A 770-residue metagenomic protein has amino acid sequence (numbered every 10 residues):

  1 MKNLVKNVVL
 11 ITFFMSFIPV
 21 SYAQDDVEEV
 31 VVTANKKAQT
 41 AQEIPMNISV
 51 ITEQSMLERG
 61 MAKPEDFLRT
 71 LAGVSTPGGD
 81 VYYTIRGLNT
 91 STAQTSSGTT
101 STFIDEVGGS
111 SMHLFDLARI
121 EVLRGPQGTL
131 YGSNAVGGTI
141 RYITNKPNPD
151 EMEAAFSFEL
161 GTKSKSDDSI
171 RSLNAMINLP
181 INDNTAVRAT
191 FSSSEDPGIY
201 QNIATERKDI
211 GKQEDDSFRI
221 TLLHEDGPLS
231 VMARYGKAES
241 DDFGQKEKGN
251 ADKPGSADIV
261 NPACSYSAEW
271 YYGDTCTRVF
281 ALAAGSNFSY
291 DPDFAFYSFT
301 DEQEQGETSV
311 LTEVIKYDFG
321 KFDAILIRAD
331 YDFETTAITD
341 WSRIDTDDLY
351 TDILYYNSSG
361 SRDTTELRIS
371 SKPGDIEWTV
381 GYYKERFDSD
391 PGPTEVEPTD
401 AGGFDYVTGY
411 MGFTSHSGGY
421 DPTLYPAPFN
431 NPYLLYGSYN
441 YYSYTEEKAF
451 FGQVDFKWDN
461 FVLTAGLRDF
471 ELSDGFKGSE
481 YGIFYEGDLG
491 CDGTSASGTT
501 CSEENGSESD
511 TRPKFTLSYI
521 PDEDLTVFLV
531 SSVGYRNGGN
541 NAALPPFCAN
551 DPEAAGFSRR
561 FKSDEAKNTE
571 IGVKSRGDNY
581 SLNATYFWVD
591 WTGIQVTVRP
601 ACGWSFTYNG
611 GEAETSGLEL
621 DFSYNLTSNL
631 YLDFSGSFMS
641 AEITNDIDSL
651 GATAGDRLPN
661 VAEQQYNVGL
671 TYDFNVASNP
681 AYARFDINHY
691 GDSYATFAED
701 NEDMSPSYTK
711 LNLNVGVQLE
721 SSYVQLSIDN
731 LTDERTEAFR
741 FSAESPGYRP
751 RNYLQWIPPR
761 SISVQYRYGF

Functional and structural regions predicted by a protein language model:
D26-E151, I571: Acidic, small-polar-rich N-terminal luminal/periplasmic segments of exported/outer-membrane proteins
G98-T99, L114-R119, R124, T129-F218 (+5 more regions): Outer-membrane beta-barrel translocator/receptor signature
N174, V314-D318, D323-A329, F333-T339 (+7 more regions): Membrane-embedded beta-barrel scaffold of Gram-negative outer-membrane proteins
I199-D209, Q245-Y297, D340-L354, T394-N440 (+6 more regions): Solvent-exposed loop segments that connect transmembrane elements
R207, Q213-T379, R386-F387, L582-N583: Outer-membrane beta-barrel domain signature, strongest for Gram-negative TonB-dependent receptors and also present
L222-E225, I369-S370, D375-E385, Y441-V589 (+3 more regions): Structural signature of Gram-negative outer-membrane beta-barrels, strongest in the C-terminal barrel of TonB-dependent
G374-T379, K457-L463, S581, Y586-W591 (+2 more regions): Gram-negative outer-membrane beta-barrel transporters
G402, A677, N688-T696, V717-F770: C-terminal beta-signal and adjacent terminal beta-strands/loops of Gram-negative outer-membrane beta-barrel proteins
